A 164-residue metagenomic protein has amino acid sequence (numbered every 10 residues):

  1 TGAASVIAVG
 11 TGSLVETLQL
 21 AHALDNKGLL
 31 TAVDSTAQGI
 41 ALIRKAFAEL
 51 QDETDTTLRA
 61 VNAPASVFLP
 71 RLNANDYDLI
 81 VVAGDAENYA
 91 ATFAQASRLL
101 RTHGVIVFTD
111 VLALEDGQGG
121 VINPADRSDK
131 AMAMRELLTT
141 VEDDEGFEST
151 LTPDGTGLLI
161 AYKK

Functional and structural regions predicted by a protein language model:
T1-K164: S-adenosylmethionine/decaboxylated-SAM
